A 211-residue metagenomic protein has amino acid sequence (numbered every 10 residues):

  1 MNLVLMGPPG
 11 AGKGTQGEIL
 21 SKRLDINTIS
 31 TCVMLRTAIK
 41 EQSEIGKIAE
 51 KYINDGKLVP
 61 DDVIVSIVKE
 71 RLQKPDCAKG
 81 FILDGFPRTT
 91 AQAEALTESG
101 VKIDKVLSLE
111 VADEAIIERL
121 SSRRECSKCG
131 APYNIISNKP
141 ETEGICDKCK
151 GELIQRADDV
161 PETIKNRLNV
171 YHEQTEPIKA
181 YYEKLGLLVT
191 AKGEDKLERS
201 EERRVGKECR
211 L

Functional and structural regions predicted by a protein language model:
M1-R204: Glycine-rich phosphate-binding loop of ATP-dependent small-molecule kinases
G206-L211: Positively charged, low-complexity/disordered segments
